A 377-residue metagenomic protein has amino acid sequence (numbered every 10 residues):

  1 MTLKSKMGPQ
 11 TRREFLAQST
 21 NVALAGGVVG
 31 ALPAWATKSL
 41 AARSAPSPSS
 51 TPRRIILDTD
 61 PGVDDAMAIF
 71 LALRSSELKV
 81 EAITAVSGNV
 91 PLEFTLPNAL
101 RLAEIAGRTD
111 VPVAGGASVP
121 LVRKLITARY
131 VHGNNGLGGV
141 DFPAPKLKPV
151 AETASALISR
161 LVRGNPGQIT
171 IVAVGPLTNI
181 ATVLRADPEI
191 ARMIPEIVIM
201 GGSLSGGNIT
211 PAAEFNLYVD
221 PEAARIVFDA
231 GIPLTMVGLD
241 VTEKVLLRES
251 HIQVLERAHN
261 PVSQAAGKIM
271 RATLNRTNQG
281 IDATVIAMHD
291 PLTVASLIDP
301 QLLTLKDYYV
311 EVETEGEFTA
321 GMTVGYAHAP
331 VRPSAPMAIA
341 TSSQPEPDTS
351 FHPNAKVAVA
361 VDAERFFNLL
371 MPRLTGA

Functional and structural regions predicted by a protein language model:
M1-T11: N-terminal secretory signal peptides
K4, E14, T20, I126: Glycine/proline-rich, flexible active-site/cofactor-binding loop segments that harbor closely spaced acidic
P9-A17, A25-P46: N-terminal twin-arginine translocation
T20, S50-P52, L71, K79 (+2 more regions): Conformational coupling and interaction surfaces
S49-T59, D65-R101, T109, N135 (+2 more regions): Active-site histidine-anchored catalytic micro-motif
A106-A114: A glycine-rich helix N-cap at a beta->alpha junction
V113, V227, V294: A residue-level signal for conserved active-site and pocket-lining positions in enzyme catalytic cores
A114-F142: Surface-exposed loop and adjacent secondary-structure segments within mature catalytic domains
